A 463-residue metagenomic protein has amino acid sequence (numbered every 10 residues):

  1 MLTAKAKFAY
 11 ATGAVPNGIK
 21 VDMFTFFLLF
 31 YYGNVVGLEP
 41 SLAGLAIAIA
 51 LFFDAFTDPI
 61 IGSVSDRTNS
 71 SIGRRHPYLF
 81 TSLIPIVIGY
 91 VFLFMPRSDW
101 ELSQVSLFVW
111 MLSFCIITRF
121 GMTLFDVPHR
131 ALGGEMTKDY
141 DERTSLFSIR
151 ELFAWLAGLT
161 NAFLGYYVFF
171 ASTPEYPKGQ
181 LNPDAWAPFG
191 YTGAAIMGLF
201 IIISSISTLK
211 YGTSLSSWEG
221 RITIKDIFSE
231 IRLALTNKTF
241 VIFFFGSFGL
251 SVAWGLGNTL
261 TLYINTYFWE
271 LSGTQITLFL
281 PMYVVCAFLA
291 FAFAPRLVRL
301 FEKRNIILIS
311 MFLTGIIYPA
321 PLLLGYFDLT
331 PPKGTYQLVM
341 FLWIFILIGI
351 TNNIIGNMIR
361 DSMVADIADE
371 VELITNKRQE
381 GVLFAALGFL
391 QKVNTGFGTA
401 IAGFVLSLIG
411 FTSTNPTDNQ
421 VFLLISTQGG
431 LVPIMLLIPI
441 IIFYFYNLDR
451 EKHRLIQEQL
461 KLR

Functional and structural regions predicted by a protein language model:
M1-R463: Membrane-embedded alpha-helical bundles of multi-pass transporters/translocases, especially carrier/permease families
